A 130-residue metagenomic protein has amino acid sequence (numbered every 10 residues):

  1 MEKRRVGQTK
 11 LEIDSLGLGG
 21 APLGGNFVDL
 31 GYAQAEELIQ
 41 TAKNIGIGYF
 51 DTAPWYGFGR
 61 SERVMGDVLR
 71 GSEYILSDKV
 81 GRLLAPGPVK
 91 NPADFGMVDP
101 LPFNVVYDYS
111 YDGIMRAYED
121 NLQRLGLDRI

Functional and structural regions predicted by a protein language model:
M1-P86: N-terminal binding-site loop/beta-alpha segment at the start of enzyme catalytic domains that lines or forms
F27, D94-I130: Glycine/proline-rich, positively charged, aromatic-decorated active-site loop/lid region on the catalytic face
G46, W55-E62, P88-D94, R116-R124: Noncatalytic linker/hinge segments flanking ATPase motor cores
G71, I75-Y111: Structural motif corresponding to the early beta-alpha repeats
